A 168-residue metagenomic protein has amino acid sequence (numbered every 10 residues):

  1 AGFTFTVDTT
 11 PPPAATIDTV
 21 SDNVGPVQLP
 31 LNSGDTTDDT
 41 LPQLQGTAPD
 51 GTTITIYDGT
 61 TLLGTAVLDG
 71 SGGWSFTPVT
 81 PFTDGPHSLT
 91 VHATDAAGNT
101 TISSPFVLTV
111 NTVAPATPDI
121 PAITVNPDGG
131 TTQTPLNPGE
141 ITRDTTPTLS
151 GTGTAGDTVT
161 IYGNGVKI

Functional and structural regions predicted by a protein language model:
G2-G25, T100, S104-T131: Flexible, low-complexity linkers/stalks enriched in Thr/Pro that connect modular domains
T40-L44, T145-L149: Structural beta-strand segments of beta-rich domains
T47-T53, T152-D157: Short proline/glycine-enriched turn/loop motifs at strand-loop junctions of beta-rich domains
L63-G70, I168: Short, acidic Ser/Thr/Gly-rich low-complexity loop/linker segments typical of extracellular and cell-surface proteins
G72-F76: Short strand-edge motifs at loop-to-beta-strand transitions and within beta-strands of extracellular beta-rich domains
V79-P86: Surface-exposed, short loops/turns at beta-strand junctions within beta-sandwich domains
